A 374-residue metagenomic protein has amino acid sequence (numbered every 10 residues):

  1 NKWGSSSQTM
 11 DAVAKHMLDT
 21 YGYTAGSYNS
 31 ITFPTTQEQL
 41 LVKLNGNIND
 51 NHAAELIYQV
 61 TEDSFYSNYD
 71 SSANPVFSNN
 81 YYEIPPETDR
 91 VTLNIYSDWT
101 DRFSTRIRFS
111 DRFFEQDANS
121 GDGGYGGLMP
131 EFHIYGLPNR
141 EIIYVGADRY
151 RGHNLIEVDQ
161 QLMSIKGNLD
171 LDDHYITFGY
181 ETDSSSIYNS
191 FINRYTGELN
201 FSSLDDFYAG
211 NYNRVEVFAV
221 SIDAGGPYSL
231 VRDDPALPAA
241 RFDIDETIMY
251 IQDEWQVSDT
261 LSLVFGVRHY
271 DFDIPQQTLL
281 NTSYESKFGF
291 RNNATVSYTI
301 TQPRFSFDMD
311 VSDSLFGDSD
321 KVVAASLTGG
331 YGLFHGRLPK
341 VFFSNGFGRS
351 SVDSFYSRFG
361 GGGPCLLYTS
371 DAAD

Functional and structural regions predicted by a protein language model:
N1-T36: Surface-exposed beta-strand-turn/loop segments characteristic of Gram-negative outer-membrane beta-barrels
K2-W3, N29-S30, D63-Y69, F114-S120 (+6 more regions): Outer-membrane beta-barrel proteins
T36, G46-Y250, R358: Replace "related TpsB outer-membrane translocases also match" with "some related outer-membrane beta-barrels such as
G46-I48, S97, L169-L171, T182 (+4 more regions): Residue-level signature of outer-membrane beta-barrel architecture
N51, R102, L169-Y175, T260 (+1 more regions): Short loop/turn motifs that connect adjacent beta-strands in outer-membrane beta-barrel proteins
A54-L56, T105-I107, I176-F178, L263-V267 (+2 more regions): Transmembrane beta-strands of outer-membrane beta-barrel proteins
L137-E141, Q277-S370: Solvent-exposed loop/turn elements at secondary-structure boundaries
T247, I251-L280: A generic structured-segment signal
